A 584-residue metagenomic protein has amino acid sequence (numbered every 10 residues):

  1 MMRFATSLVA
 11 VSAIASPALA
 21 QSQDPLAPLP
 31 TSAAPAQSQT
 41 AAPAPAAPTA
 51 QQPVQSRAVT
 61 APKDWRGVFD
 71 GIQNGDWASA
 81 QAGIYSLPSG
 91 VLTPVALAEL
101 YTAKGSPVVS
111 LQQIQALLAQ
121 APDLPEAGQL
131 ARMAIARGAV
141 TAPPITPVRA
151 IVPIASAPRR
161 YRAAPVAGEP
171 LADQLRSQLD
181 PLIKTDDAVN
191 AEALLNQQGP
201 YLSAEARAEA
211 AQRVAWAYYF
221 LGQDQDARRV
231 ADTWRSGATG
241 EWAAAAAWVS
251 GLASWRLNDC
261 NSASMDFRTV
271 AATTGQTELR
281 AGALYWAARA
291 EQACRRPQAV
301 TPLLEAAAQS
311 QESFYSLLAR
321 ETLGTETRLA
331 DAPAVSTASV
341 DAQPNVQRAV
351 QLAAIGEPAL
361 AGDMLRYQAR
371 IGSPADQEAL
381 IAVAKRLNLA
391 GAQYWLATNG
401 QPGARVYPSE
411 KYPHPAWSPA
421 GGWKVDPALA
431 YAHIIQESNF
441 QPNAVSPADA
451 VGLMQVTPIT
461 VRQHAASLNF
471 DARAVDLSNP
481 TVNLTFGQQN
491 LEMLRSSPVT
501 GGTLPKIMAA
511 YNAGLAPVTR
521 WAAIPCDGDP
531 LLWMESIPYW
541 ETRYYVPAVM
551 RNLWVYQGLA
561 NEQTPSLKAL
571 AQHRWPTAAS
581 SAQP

Functional and structural regions predicted by a protein language model:
M1-T6: Bacterial N-terminal signal peptides that target proteins for export
A10, A15-P17: N-terminal signal peptide c-region/cleavage motif recognized by signal peptidases
A20-A61, V140-L175, P181-T185, W575-P584: Compositionally biased, proline/threonine/alanine/serine-rich low-complexity intrinsically disordered stretches
Q39-A50, P62-G67, Q73-V109: N-terminal, post-signal-peptide region of Sec/Tat-exported proteins
A50-A58, Q81-V91, T102-G105, A116-L124 (+10 more regions): Solenoid-like repeat scaffolds
E99-L100, L111-L124, M133, Q198 (+12 more regions): Catalytic glycan-binding domains that act on GlcNAc-containing polysaccharides
